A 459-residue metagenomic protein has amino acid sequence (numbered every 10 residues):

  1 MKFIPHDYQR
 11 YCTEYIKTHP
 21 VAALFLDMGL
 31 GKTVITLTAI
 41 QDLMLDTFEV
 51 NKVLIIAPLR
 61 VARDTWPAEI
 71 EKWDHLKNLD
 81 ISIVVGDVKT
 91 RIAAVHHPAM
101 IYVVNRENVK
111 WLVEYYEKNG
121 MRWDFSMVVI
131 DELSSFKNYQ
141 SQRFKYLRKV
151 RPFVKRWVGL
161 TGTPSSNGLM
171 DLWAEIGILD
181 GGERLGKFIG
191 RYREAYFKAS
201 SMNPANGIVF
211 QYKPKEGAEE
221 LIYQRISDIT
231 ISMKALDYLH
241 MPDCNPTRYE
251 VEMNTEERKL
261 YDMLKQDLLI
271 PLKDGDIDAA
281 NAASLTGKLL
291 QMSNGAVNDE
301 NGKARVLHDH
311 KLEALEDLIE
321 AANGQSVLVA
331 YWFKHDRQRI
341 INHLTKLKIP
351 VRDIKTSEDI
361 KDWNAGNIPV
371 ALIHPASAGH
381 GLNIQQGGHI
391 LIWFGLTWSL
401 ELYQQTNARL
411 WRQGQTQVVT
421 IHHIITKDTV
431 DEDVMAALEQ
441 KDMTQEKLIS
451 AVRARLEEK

Functional and structural regions predicted by a protein language model:
M1-R143, K149-F153, K187-I189, R193-P214 (+8 more regions): SF2 helicase/translocase NTPase motor core, specifically the RecA-like lobe 1 inter-motif segment between Walker
K52, N78, M127, F144-D237 (+1 more regions): Conserved P-loop NTPase motor "coupling/switch" region that bridges the ATPase
L169-L172, T397, Y403: Conserved AAA+/SF3 P-loop NTPase catalytic/coupling segment centered on the Walker-B
A174, N383-L396, T420-H423: A short beta-strand element within the Helicase C-terminal
D228-D299: Inter-lobe connector of SF1/SF2 helicase motors
A330: Regulatory input/activation interfaces that engage signals or partners
S399-V418, L438: Conserved SF2 helicase motif VI
